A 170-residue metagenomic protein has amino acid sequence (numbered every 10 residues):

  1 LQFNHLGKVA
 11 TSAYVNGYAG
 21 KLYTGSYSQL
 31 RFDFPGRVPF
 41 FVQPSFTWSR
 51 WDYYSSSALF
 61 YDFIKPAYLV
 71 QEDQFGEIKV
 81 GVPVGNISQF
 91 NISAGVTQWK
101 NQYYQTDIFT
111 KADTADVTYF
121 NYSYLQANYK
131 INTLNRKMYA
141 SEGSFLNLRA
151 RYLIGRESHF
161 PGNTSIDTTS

Functional and structural regions predicted by a protein language model:
L1-L134, M138: Gram-negative/organellar outer-membrane beta-barrel architecture
A115, Y122-S170: C-terminal outer-membrane beta-barrel translocator/porin domains of Gram-negative envelope proteins and their
